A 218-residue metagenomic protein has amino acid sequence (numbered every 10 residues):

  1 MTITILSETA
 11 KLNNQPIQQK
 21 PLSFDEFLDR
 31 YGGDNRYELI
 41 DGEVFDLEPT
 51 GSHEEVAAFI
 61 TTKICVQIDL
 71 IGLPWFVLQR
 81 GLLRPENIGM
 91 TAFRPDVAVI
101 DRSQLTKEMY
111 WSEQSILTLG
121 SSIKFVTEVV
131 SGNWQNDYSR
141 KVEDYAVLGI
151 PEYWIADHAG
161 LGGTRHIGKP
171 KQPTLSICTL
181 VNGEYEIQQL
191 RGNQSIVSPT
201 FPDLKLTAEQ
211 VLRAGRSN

Functional and structural regions predicted by a protein language model:
M1-N218: Gly/Pro/Ser/Thr-rich low-complexity, intrinsically disordered segments predominantly at protein N-termini
